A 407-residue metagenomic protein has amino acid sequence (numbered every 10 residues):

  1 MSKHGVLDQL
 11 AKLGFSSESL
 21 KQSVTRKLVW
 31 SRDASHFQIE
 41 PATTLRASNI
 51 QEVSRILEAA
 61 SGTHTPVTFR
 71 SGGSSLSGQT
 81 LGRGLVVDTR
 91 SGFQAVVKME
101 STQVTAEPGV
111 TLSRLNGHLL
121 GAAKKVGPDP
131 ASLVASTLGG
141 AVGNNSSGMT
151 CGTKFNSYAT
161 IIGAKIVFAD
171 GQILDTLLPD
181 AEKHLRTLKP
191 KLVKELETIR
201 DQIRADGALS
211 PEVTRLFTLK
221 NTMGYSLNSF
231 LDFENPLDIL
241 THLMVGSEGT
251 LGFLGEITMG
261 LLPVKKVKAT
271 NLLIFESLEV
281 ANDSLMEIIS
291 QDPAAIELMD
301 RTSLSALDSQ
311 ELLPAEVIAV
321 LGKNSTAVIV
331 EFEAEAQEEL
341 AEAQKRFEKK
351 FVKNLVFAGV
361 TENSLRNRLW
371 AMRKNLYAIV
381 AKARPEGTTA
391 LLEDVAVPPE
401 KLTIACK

Functional and structural regions predicted by a protein language model:
M1-G62, G72-T102, A131, T250 (+3 more regions): N-terminal flexible segment immediately upstream of the FAD-binding catalytic core in FAD-dependent oxidoreductases
G5-S16, R55-T63, H118, D283-D292 (+2 more regions): Generic non-transmembrane alpha-helical segments
S35-V67, T89-P130, S146-T198, P263-E276 (+1 more regions): N-terminal glycine-rich flavin-associated loop
V53-P66, L119-S136, G224-V245, L369-M372 (+1 more regions): Short, hydrophobic/aliphatic alpha-helical segments
V67, L76, N271, A281 (+4 more regions): Extended, hydrophobic alpha-helical segments in both membrane/secreted and soluble proteins
F69-G73, T80, P108, P128-S132 (+4 more regions): Glycine-rich, histidine-containing beta strand-loop boundary motifs that form or position
G143, T150-S157, I161-K374: C-terminal substrate-binding/cap subdomain adjacent to the FAD-binding core in PCMH-type and related FAD-linked
